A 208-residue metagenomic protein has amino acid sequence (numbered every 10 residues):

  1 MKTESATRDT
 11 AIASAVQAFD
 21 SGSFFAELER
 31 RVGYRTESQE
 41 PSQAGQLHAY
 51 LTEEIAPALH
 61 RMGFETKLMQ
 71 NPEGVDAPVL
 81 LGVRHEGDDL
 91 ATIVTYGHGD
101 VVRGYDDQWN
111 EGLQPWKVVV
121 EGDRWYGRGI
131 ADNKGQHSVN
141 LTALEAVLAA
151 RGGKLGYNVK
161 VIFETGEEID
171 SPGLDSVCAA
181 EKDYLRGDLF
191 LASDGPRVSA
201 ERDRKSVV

Functional and structural regions predicted by a protein language model:
K2-I130, A150-L155: Acidic/His- and Gly-rich active-site-bordering loop/insert found across diverse amide/peptide-bond hydrolases
G129, N133-V208: Acidic/histidine-rich catalytic neighborhood of metal-dependent amide-processing enzymes
